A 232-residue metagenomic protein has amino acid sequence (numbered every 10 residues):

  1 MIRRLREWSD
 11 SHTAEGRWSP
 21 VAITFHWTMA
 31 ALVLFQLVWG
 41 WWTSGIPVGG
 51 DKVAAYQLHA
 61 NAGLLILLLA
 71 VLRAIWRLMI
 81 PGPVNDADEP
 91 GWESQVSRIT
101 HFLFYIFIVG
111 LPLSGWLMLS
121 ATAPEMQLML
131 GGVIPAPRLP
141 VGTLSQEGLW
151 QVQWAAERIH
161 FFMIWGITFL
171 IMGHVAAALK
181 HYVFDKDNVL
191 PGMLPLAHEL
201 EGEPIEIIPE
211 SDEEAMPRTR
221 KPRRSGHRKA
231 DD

Functional and structural regions predicted by a protein language model:
M1-D232: Membrane-embedded alpha-helical bundles that constitute the cytochrome b-like, heme-associated redox core of multi-pass
